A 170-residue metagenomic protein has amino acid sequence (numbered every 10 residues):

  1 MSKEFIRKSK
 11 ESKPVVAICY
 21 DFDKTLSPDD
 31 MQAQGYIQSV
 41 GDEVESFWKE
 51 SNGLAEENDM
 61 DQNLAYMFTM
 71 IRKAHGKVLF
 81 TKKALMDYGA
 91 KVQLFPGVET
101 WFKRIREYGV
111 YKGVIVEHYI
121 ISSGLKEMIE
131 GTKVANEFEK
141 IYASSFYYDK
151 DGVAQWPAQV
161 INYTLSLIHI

Functional and structural regions predicted by a protein language model:
M1-A154: Alpha-helical substrate-recognition element adjacent to the catalytic core
T132, Y163-T164: Compositionally biased, intrinsically disordered low-complexity segments
V153-Y163: Short, surface-exposed amphipathic charged segments that create phosphate/polyanion-binding patches used for binding
I168-I170: Conserved small/polar residues in nucleotide/adenosyl-binding loops
